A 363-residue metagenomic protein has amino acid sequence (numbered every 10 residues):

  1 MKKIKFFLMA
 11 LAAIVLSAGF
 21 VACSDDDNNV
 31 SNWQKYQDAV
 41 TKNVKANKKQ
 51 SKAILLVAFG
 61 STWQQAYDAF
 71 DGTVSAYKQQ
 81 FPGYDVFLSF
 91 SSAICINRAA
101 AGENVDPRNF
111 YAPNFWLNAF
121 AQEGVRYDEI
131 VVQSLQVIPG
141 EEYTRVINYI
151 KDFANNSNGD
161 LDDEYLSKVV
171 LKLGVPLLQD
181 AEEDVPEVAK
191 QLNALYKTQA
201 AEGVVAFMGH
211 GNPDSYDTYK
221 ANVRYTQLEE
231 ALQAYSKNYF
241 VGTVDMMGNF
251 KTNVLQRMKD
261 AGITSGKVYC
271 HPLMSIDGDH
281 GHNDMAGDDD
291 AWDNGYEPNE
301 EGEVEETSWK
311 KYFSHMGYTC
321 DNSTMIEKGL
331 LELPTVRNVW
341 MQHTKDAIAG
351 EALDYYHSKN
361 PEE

Functional and structural regions predicted by a protein language model:
M1-A10: Bacterial N-terminal signal peptides that target proteins for export
A18-A22: C-terminal motif of bacterial Sec signal peptides marking the signal peptidase cleavage site
S24-E363: Active-site-proximal alpha-helix that buttresses catalytic centers in soluble enzyme cores
